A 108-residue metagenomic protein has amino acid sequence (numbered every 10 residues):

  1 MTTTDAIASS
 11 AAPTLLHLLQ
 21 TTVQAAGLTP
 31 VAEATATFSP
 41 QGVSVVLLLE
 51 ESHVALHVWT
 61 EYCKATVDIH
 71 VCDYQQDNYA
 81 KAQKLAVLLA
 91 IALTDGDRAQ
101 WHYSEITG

Functional and structural regions predicted by a protein language model:
M1-G108: Polybasic/polar functional segments that serve as interface/processing modules
